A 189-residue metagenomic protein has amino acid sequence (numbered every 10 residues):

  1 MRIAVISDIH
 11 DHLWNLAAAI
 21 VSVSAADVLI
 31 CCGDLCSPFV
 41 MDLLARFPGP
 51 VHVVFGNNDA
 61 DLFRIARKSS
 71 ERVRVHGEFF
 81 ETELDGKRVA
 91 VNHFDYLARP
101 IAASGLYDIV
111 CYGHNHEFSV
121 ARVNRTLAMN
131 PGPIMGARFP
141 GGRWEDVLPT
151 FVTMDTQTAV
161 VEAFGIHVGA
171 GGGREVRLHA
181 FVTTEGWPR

Functional and structural regions predicted by a protein language model:
M1-P50, A60-A66, S70-V73, G77-E78 (+2 more regions): N-terminal active-site segment of His-dependent metallophosphoesterases
A4, I30, H52-V54, A90 (+1 more regions): Structural detector of well-ordered beta-strand residues that form the stable sheet scaffold of enzyme domains
D8, D34, G56, H93 (+2 more regions): Active-site glycine-centered loops adjacent to acidic/histidine catalytic or metal-binding residues that shape
D8-D11, Y96-L97, I134, V168: Residue-level signature for short turns and capping positions that connect secondary-structure elements
H52, R88, D95-T158: Conserved beta-sheet core of the metallophosphoesterase superfamily
H52-G56, A60-P100, S104: Helix-adjacent hinge/juxtasegments
E81-D85, M129-R189: Binuclear metal-dependent phosphoesterase catalytic core
